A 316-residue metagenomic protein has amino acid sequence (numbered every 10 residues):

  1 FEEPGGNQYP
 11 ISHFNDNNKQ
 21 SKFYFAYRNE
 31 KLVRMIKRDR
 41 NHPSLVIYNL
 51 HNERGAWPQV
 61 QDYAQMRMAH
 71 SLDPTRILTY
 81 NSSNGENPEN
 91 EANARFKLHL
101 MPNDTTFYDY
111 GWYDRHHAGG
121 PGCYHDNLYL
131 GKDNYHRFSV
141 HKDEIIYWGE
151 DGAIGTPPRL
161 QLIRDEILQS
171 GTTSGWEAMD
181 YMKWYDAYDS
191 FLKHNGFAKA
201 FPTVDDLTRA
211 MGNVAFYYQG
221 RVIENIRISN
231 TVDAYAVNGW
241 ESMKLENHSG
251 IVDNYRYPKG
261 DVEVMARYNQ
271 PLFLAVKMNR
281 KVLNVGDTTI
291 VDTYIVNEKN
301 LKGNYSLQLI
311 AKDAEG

Functional and structural regions predicted by a protein language model:
F1-E241, E246-D253: Substrate-binding/catalytic cleft of secreted carbohydrate-active enzymes, primarily glycoside hydrolases
T79, A275, I310: Residues in well-ordered beta-strands of folded domains
I251-D261: Short acidic, glycine/proline-enriched helix-loop-strand junctions
K259-F273: Proline/serine/threonine-rich low-complexity linkers at boundaries of modular beta-sandwich domains
V276-R280: Surface-exposed, proline-enriched loop/turn segments that connect beta strands in immunoglobulin-like
K281-D287: Short, solvent-exposed loop/linker segments at the N-terminal edge of repeated beta-sheet extracellular domains
D287-G316: Beta-strand-rich binding/interaction modules
